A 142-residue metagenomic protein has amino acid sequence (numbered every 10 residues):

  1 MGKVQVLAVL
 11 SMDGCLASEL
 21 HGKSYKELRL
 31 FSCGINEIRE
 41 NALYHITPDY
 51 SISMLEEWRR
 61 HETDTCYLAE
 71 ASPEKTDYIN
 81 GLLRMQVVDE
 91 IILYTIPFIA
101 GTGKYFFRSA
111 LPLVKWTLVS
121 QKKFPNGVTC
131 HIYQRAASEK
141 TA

Functional and structural regions predicted by a protein language model:
M1-A142: Enzymes that bind and transform nitrogen-containing heteroaromatic metabolites
